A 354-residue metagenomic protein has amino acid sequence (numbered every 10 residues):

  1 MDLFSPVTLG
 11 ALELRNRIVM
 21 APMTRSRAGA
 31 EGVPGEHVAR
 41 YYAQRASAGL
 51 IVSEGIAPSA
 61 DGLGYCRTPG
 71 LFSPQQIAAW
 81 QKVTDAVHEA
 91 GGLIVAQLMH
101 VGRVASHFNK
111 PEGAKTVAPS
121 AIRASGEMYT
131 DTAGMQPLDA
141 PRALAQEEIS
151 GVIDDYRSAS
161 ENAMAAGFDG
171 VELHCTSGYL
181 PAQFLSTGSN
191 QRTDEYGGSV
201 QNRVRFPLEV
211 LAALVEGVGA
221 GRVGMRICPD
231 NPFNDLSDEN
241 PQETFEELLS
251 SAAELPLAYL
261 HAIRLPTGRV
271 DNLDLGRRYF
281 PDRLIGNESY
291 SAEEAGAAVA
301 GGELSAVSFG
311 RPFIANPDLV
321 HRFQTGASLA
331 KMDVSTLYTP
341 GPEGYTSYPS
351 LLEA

Functional and structural regions predicted by a protein language model:
M1-A354: Flavin-dependent oxidoreductase catalytic cores
